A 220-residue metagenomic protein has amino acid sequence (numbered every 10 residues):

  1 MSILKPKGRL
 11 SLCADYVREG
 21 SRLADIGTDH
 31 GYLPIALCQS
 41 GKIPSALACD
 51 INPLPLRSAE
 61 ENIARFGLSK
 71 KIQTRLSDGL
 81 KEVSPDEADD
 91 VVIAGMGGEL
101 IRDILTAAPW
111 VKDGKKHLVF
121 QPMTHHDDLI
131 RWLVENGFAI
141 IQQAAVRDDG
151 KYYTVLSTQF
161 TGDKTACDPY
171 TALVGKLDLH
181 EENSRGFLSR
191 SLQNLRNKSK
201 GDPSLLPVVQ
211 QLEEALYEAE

Functional and structural regions predicted by a protein language model:
S2-P6, K81, E99-E220: Class I S-adenosyl-L-methionine
L4-G20: Conserved alpha-helix/loop element of class I SAM-dependent methyltransferases that forms part of the SAM/SAH-binding
G20-D29: Conserved class I S-adenosyl-L-methionine
G31, I35: Glycine-rich SAM-binding Motif I of class I
S45-D50: Conserved SAM-binding motif I beta-strand of class I
N52-L54: Conserved SAM/SAH-binding beta-strand->alpha-helix loop
R57-D86: S-adenosyl-L-methionine
A88-G95: Short SAM/SAH-binding signature in class I
